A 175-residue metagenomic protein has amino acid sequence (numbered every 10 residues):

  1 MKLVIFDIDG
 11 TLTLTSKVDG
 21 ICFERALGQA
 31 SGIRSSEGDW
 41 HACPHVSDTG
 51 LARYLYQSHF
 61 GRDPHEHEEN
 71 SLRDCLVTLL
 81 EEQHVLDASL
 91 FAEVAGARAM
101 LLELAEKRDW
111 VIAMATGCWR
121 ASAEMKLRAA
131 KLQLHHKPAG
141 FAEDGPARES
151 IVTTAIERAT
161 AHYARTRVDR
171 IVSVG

Functional and structural regions predicted by a protein language model:
M1-P44, G50-R53: Active-site neighborhood of HAD-like aspartate-dependent phosphohydrolases
I5, E82-M114, R120: Short, acidic loop-to-helix structural element flanking the phosphoryl-transfer center in phosphate-processing enzymes
V18, S47, A92-G96, C118-W119 (+1 more regions): Short beta->alpha linker loops
G20-E24, D48-T49, R53, R73 (+5 more regions): An amphipathic alpha-helix signature
Q29-R34, F60-D63, K107-R108, K131-L134 (+1 more regions): Short helix-capping segments at alpha-helix termini
T49-P64, A155-R158: Helix-loop "lid/cap" segments that line or gate small-molecule binding pockets
H59-F60, E66-E82: Active-site phosphate-binding/coordination module
S89, A113, C118-V174: Substrate-recognition "cap/lid" segment bordering the active-site pocket of phosphatases
